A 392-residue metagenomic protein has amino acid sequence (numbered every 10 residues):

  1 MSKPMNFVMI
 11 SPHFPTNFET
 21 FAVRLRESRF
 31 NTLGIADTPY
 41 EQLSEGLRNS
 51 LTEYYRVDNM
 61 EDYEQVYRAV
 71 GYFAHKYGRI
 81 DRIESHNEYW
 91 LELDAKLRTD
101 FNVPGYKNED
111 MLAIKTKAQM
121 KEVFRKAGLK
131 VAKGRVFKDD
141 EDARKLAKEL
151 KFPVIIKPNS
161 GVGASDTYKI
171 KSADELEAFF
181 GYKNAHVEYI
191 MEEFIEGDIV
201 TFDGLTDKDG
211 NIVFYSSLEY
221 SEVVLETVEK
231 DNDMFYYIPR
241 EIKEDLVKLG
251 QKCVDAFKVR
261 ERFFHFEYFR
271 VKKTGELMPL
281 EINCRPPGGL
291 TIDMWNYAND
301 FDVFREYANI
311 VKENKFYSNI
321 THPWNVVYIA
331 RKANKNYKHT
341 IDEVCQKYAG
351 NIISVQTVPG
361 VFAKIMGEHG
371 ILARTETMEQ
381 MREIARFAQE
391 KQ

Functional and structural regions predicted by a protein language model:
M1-E109, E141, E376-K391: ATP-binding N-terminal substructure of ATP-dependent carboxylate-amine bond-forming enzymes
V8, E306-Q392: Peripheral (often C-terminal) accessory segments that flank ATP-dependent C-N-forming ligase machineries
F73-I80, E149-L150, N184-H186: Glycine-rich phosphate-binding loop signature in dinucleotide/nucleotide-binding domains
R98-D166: A conserved helix-loop-beta module that forms one wall/lid of the active-site cleft in ATP-utilizing catalytic domains
K130-K133, P153-I156, S165-T201, S217 (+3 more regions): Conserved ATP-binding module of the ATP-grasp superfamily
F137, T167-S172, L205-D207, Y237 (+1 more regions): Short beta-strand-to-turn element immediately C-terminal to the catalytic PLP-Schiff-base lysine in fold type I
E193-V259, F263, K273, N283-V311 (+1 more regions): ATP-dependent carboxylate/phosphate-activation module, predominantly the ATP-grasp catalytic core and closely related
G275-L277: Conserved protein kinase catalytic/activation segment
